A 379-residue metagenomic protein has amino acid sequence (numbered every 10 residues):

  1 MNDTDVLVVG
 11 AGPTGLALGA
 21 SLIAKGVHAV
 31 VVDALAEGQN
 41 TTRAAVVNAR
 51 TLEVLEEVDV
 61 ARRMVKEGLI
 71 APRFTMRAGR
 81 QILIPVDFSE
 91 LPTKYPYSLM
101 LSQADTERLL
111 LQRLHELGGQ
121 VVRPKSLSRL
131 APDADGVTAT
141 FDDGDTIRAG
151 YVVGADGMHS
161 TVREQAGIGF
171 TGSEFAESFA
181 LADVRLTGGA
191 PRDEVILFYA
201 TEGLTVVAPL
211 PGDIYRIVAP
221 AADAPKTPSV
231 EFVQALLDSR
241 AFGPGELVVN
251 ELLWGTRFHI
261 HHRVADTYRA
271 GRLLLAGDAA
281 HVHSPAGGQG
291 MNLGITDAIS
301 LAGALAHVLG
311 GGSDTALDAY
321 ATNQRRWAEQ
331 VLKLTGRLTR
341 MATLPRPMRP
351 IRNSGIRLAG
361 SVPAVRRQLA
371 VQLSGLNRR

Functional and structural regions predicted by a protein language model:
M1-T14: Beta1/beta-strand and adjacent pyrophosphate-binding region of the FAD-binding site in flavoprotein oxidoreductases
N2-T4, D142-Y151: Core beta-strand elements of the Rossmann-like FAD/NAD(P) dinucleotide-binding domain in flavoenzyme oxidoreductases
I23-R43: Glycine-rich FAD pyrophosphate-binding loop
N40-R43, N48-H115: Active-site-adjacent segment of FAD-dependent monooxygenases/related oxidoreductases
Q112, Y151, A155-T256, I260: Conserved FAD-binding catalytic core of PHBH/FMO-like flavoproteins
R123-V137: A conserved short coil-to-beta-strand element within the FAD-binding core of flavoproteins
A222, A304-R379: C-terminal helical "tail/cap" subdomain of flavin- and related membrane-associated enzymes
T227-Q289, L293, G312, L317: FAD/FMN-dependent oxidoreductases across multiple families
